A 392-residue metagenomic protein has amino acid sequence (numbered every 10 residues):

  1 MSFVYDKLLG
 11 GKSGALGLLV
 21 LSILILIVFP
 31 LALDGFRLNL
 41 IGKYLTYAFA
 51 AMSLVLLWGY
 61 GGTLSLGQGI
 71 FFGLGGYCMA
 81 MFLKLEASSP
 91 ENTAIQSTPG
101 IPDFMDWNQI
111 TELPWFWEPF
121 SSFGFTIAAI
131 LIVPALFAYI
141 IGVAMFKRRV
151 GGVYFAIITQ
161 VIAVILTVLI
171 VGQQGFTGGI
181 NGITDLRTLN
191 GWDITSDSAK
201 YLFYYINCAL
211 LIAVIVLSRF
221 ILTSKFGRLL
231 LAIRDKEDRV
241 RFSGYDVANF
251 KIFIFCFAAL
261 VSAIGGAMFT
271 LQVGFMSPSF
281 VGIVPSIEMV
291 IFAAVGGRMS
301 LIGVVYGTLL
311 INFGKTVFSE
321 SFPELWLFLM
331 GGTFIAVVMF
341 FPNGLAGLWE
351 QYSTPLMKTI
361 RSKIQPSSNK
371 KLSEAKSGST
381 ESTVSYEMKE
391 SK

Functional and structural regions predicted by a protein language model:
M1-K392: Transmembrane alpha-helices and adjacent helix-loop boundaries
